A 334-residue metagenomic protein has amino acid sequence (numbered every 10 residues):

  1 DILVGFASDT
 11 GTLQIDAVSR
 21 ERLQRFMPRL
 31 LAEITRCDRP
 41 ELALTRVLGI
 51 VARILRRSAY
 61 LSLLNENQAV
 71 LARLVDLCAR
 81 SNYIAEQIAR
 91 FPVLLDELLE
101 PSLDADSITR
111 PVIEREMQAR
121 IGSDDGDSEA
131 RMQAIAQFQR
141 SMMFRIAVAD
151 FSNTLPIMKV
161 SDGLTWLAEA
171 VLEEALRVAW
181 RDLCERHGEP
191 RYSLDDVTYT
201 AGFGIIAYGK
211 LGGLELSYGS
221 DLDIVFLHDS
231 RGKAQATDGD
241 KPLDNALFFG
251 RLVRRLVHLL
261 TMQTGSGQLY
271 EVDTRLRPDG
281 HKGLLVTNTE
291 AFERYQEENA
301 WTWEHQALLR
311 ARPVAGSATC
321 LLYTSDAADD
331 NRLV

Functional and structural regions predicted by a protein language model:
D1-S325, R332: A nucleotide- and high-energy phosphate-metabolite-utilizing enzyme signature
